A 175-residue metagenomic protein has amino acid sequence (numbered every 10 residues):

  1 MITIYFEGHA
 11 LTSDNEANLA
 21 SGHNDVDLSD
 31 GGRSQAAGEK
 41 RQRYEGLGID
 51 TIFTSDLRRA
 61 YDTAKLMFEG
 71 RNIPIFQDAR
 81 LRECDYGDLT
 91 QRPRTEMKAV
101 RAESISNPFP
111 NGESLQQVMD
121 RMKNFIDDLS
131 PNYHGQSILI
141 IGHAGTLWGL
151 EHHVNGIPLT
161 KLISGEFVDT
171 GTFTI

Functional and structural regions predicted by a protein language model:
I2, E7-R71: Active-site-proximal alpha-helix that buttresses catalytic centers in soluble enzyme cores
I4, Q136-A144: Generic beta-sheet signal
T12, T146-L147: Short active-site segment of divalent metal-dependent hydrolases/proteases that encodes the spacing between
E16-L19, G87-Q91, H153: Short aromatic-enriched loop/helix-cap "lid" or pocket-rim segments at secondary-structure transitions that line
V26-D27, E69-K123, I163: Phosphate-handling substructures
Y44-G48, L129-Q136: Glycine-rich phosphate-binding loop signature in dinucleotide/nucleotide-binding domains
T54-S55, D120, I141-G142: Short beta-strand scaffold positions
N155-I175: Domain-level recognition of soluble alpha/beta enzyme cores, biased toward histidine phosphatases/phosphomutases
